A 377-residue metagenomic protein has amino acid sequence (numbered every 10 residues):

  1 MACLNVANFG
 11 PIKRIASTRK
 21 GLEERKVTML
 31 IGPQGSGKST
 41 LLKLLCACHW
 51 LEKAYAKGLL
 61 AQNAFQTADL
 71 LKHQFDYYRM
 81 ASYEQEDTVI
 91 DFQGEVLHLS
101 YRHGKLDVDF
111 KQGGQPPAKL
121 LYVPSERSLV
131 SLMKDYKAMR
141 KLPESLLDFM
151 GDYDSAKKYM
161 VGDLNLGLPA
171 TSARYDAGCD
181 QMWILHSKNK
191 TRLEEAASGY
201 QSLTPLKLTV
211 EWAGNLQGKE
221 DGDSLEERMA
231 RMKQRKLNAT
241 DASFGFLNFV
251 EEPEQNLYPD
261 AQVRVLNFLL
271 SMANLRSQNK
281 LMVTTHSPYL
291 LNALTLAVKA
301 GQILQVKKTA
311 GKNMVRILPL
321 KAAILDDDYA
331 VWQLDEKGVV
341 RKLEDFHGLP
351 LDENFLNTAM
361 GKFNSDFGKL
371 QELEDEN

Functional and structural regions predicted by a protein language model:
M1-C46: Pre-Walker A-like glycine/lysine-rich segment at the N-terminus of P-loop NTPase domains
M1-G10, L45, H49-F249, L320-N377: Phosphate-coordinating catalytic segments in nucleotide- and nucleic-acid-processing enzymes
T18-R25, L185, A239-S243, A273-R276: Phosphate-binding P-loop
N248, N279-T284: Conserved H-loop
E251-P253: Walker B catalytic acidic pair
R264-L269: Conserved hydrophobic alpha-helix in the ABC-type ATPase nucleotide-binding domain
T285-Y289: Conserved H-loop
